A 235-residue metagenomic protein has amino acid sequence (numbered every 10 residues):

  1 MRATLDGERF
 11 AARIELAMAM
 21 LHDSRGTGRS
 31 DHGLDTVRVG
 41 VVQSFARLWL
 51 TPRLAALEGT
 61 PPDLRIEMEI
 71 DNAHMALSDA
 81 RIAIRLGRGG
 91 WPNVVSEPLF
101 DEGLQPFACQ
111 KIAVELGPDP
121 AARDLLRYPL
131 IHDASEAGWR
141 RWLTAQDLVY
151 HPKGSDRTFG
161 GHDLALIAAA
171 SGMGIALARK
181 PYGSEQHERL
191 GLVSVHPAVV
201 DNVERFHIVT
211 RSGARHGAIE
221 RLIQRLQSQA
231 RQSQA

Functional and structural regions predicted by a protein language model:
R2-S30: Alpha-helical "hinge/linker" immediately C-terminal to small N-terminal DNA-binding modules
E15, R25, Q43, R47-G59 (+1 more regions): Amphipathic alpha-helical segments that line or abut small-molecule/effector binding pockets and mediate allosteric
S30-V37, D124-L126: Immediate post-signal peptide segment of exported/extracytoplasmic ligand-binding proteins
L34-P92: Central regulatory/effector-binding core of bacterial HTH transcription factors
R38-G40, A83, F107, I131 (+2 more regions): Short, well-ordered beta-strand segments
L77, G89-M173, A178, Y182-V203 (+1 more regions): C-terminal regulatory
P197-A235: A late-sequence structural motif
